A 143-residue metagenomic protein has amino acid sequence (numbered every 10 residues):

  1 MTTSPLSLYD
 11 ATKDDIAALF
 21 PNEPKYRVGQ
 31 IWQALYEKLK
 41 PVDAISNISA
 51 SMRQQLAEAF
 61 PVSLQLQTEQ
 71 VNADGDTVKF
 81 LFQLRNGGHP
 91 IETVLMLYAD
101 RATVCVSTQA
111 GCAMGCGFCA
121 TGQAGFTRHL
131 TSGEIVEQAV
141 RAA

Functional and structural regions predicted by a protein language model:
M1-A102: Flexible, acidic/Gly-rich N-terminal and inter-domain linker regions that tether and position cofactor-handling modules
N72, S107-T108: Short linear Ser/Thr-Pro motifs
I91-T93, L97-S107, A113-A143: Conserved Radical SAM active-site core
